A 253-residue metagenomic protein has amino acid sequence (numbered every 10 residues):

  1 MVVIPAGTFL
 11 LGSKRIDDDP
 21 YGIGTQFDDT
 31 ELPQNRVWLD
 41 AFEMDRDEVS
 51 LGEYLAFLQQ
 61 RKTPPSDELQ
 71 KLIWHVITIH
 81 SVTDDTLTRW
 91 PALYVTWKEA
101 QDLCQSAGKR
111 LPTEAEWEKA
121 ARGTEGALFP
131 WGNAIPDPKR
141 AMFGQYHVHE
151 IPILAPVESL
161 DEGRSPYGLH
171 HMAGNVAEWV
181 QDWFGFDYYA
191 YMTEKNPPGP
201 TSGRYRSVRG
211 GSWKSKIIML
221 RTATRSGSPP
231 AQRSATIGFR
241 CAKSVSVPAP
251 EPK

Functional and structural regions predicted by a protein language model:
M1-L11: Mature N-terminal segment immediately following signal peptide/propeptide cleavage in secreted/periplasmic
I4, F129, V157, V208: Hydrophobic residues at beta-strand termini and immediately following loops that shape nucleotide-binding pockets
G7, N35, F42, A127 (+3 more regions): Residue-level detector of short, conserved catalytic/binding motifs and their immediate flanks
L11-P138, D182-G185, K243-K253: Active-site microenvironments of metalloenzymes and redox enzymes
G22-V37, I151-I153, R164, M172-K253: Surface-exposed recognition segments
T96-E99, S165-M172: An acidic site on a long C-lobe helix of protein kinase domains
P138-L169: A short, contiguous structural element within a folded domain that forms the immediate neighborhood of a functional site
